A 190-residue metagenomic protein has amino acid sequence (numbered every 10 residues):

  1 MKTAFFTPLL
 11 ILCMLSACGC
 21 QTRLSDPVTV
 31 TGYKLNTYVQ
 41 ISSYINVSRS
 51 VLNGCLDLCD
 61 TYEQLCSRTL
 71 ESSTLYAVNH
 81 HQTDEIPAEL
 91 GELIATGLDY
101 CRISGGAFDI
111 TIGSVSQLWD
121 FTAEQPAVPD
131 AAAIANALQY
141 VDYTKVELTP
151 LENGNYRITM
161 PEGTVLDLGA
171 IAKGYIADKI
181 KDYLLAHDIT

Functional and structural regions predicted by a protein language model:
M1-K2, A186: Short intrinsically disordered, low-complexity coil segments enriched in acidic
T3-T22: Sec-dependent N-terminal signal peptides of Gram-positive bacterial secreted proteins and lipoproteins
C18-G169, K179-L185, T190: A contiguous, well-ordered beta/alpha segment that forms the leading edge of an enzyme domain
K173: Short, conserved phosphate/pyrophosphate- and ester-handling motifs at nucleotide-, phospho-/glycolipid
I176: Short active-site segment of divalent metal-dependent hydrolases/proteases that encodes the spacing between
